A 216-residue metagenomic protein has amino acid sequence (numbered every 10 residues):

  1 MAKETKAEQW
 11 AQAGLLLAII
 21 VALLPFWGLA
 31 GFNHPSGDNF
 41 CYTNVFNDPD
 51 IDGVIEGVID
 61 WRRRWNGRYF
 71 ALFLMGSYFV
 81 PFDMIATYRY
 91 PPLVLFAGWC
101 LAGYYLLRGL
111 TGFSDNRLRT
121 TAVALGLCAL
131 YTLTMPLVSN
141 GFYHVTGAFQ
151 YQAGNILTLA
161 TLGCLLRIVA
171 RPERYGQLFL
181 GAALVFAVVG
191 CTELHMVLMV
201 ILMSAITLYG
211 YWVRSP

Functional and structural regions predicted by a protein language model:
M1-L23: Start-transfer (signal-anchor) and selected internal transmembrane alpha helices of multi-pass inner/ER membrane
L24-W65, M75-F79, Y151: Extracytoplasmic loop-helix module adjacent to an early transmembrane segment
D38, R119-L166, T192: Membrane-interface micro-motifs in multi-pass membrane enzymes
W61-L93: Short hydrophobic/aromatic helix or loop-helix immediately within or flanking a transmembrane segment in polytopic
S77-P81, R108-L110, L133-Y143: Juxtamembrane "helix-exit" motif on the non-cytosolic side of transmembrane helices
L93-R117, A160: Transmembrane-helix motifs of polytopic, lipid-linked glycan transferases
Q177-H195, M199-L202: Membrane-interface alpha helices of multi-pass inner-membrane proteins
L198-P216: Perimembrane helix-loop-helix junctions
